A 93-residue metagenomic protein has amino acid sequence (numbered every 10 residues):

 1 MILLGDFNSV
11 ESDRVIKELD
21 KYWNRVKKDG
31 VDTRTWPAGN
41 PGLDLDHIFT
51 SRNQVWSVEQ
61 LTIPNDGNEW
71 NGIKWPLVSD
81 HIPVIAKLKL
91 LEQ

Functional and structural regions predicted by a protein language model:
M1-I2, F7-Q93: Metal-dependent phosphoester-hydrolase catalytic domains
